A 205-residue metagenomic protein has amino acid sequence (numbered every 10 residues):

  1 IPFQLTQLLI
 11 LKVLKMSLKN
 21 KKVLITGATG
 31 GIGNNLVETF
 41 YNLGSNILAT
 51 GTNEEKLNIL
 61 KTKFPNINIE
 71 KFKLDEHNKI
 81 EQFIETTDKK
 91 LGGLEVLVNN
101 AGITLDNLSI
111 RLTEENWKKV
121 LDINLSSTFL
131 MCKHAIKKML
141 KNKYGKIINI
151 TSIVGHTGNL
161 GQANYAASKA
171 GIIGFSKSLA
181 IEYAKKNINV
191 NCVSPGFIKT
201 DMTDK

Functional and structural regions predicted by a protein language model:
T29-G30: Conserved glycine-rich cofactor-binding loop
F72-Q82, E114: The beta1-alpha1 cofactor-binding region of Rossmann-like NAD(H)/NADP(H)-dependent oxidoreductases
L108-S109, T113-L121: Substrate-binding pocket helix/loop in short-chain dehydrogenase/reductase
I110, T157-A163, K185-K186: Active-site loop immediately N-terminal to the catalytic Tyr-X3-Lys motif of short-chain dehydrogenase/reductase
C132, S168, S176: Active-site helix of classical SDR
K137, I181-K185: Alpha-helical segment proximal to the catalytic Tyr-Lys
S152: Residue(s) in the substrate-gating loop at a strand-loop-helix junction that position the organic substrate next
